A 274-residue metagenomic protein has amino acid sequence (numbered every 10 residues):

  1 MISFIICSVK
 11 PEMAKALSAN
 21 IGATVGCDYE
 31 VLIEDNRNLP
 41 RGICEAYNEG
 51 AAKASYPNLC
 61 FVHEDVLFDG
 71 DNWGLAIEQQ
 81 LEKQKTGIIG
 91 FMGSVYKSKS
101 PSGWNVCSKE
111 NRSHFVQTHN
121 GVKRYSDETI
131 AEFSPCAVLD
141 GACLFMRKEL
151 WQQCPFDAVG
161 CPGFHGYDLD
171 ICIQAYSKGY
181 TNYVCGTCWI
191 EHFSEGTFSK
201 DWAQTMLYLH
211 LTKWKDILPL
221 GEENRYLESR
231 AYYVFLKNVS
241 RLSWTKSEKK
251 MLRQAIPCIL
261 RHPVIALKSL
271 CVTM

Functional and structural regions predicted by a protein language model:
V9, Q204-L209, Y226-M274: Non-catalytic, C-terminal membrane-associated alpha-helical segments of glycosyltransferases
K10-V25: Short, well-formed alpha-helical segments that are part of the catalytic scaffolds of diverse glycosyltransferases
N38-A54: Glycine-rich, basic loop-to-helix element that forms the pyrophosphate-binding segment of sugar-nucleotide handling
L59: Short aromatic/hydrophobic "clamp" motif used to bind/position activated sugar donors
L67, D71-N111: Conserved donor NDP-sugar-binding/catalytic core segment of glycosyltransferases
R124-M146: A recurrent flexible, glycine/aromatic-enriched loop bordering the glycosyltransferase active site that acts as
V138-L139, K148, Q152-I173, Y180-E191: Donor nucleotide-sugar recognition loop
Y180-A203, L209-D216: Active-site donor/metal-binding and catalytic loop motifs of nucleotide-sugar-dependent glycosylation enzymes
